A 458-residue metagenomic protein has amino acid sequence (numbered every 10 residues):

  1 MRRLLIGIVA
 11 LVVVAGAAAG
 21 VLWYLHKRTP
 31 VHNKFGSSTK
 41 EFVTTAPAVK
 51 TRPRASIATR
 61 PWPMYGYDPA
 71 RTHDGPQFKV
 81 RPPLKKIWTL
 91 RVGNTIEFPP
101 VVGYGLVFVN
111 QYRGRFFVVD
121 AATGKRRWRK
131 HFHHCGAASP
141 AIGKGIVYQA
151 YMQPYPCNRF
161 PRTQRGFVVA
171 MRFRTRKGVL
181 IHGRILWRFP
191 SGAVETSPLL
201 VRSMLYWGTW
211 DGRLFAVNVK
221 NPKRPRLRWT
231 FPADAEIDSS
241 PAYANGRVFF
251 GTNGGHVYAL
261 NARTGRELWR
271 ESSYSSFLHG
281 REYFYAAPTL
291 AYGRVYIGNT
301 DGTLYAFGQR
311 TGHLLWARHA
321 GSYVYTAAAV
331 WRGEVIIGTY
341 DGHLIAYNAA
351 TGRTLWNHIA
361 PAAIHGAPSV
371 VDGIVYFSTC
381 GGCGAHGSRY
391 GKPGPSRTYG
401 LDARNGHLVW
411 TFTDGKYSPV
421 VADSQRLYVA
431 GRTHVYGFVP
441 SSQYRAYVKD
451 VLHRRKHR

Functional and structural regions predicted by a protein language model:
M1-V14: N-terminal Sec-pathway targeting helices
Y24-A48: Ser/Thr/Pro/Gly-rich low-complexity linker/stalk segments immediately outside membranes or between
N33-G36, A48-K86: Blade/loop signatures of beta-propeller domains
P69-A70, G114-R115, Q153-R159, G212-R213 (+4 more regions): Short glycine/acidic-enriched loop and turn motifs that connect beta-strands
W88-V101, W128-G143, A150-G166, V179-L200 (+12 more regions): Extracytoplasmic beta-rich repeat domains
D120-G124, R172-K177, N218-K223, N261-G265 (+4 more regions): Short loop/turn segments that connect beta-strands within beta-propeller blades
